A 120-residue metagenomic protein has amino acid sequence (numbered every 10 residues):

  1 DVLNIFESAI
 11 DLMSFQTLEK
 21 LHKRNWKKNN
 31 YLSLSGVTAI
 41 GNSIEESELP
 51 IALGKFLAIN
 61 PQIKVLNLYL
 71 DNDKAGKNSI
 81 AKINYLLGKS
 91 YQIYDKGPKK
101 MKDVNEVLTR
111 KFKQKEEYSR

Functional and structural regions predicted by a protein language model:
D1-N4, V65-L66: Short active-site oxyanion
L3-F6, I44: A short glycine-/small-residue-rich loop at the edge of a beta-strand within enzyme catalytic domains
E7-S8, N72: Helix N-cap/beta->alpha junction signal
D11: Conserved Rossmann-like nucleotide-cofactor binding loop
E19-R120: TOPRIM fold recognition
